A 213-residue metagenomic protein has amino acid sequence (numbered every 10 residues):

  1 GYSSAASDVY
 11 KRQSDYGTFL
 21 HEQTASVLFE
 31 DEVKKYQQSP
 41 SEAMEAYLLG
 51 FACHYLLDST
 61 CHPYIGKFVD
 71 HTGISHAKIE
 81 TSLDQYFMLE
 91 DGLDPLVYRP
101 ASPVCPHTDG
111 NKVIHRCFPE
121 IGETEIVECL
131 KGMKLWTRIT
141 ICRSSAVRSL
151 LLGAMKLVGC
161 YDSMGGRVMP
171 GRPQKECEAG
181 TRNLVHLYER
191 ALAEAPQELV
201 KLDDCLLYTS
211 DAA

Functional and structural regions predicted by a protein language model:
G1-A6, Y10, Y208-A212: Single conserved hydrophobic/aromatic residue that forms the stacking wall/gate of nucleotide- or nucleobase-binding
S4-G50: An N-terminal structural lobe/cap that precedes and organizes the functional/catalytic core across diverse proteins
S4-S7, E80-M88, P196-Q197: Short, hydrophobic/amphipathic alpha-helical patches that form generic packing surfaces within helical domains
P40-K78: Active-site beta-strand/loop microenvironment that shapes enzyme catalytic pockets
T72-Y98: Post-HExxH zinc-binding segment in Zn-dependent metallohydrolases
L89-F118: Metalloprotease/metallohydrolase-associated module, dominated by Zn2+-dependent proteases
H115-V185: An amphipathic alpha-helical core segment
N183-S210: Acidic, carboxylate-rich catalytic segments that either coordinate divalent cations
